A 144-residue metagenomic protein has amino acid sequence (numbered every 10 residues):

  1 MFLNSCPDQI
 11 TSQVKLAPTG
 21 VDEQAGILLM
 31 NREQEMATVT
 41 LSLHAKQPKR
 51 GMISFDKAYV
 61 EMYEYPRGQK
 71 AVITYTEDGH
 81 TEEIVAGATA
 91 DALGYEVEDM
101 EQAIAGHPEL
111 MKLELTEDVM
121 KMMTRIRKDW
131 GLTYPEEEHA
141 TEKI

Functional and structural regions predicted by a protein language model:
M1-K46, M52, E117-D118: Rossmann-like dinucleotide-binding domain that binds NAD(P)(H)
I10, I27, V60, A71-T76: Well-ordered beta-strand positions enriched in small/hydrophobic/aromatic, beta-favoring residues
D22-Q24, E64-V72: A short, compositionally biased
R32, D99-I144: C-terminal helix-rich "cap/oligomerization" subdomain common to oxidoreductases
M36, K57-Y59: Structural motif
G51-I53, G68-D78: Short polybasic amphipathic segments
E77-H80, E96-Q102: Conserved C-terminal active-site "lid" loop/helix of NAD(P)H-dependent oxidoreductases that clamps the redox cofactor
V85-E98, M111: Active-site loop of classical SDR/Rossmann-like NAD(P)-dependent oxidoreductases, centered on the catalytic Tyr-X3-Lys
